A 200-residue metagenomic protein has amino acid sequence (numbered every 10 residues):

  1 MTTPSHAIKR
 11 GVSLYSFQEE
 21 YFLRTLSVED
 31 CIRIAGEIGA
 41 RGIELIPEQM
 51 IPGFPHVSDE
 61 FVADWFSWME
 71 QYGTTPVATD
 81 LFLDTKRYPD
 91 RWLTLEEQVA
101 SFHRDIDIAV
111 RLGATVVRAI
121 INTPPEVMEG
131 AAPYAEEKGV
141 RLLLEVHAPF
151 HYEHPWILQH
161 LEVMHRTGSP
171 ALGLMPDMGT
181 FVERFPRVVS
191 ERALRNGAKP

Functional and structural regions predicted by a protein language model:
M1-T115, P133-E136, S169, A198-K199: N-terminal pre-domain/capping segments
S13-E19, I46-E48, L81-D84, N122 (+3 more regions): Active-site beta-loop-alpha junctions enriched in small/polar residues
L23, F54, V127, Y152-E153: Secondary-structure boundary/capping motif
I43, P133-P200: Acidic/histidine-rich catalytic cores of soluble enzymes
E60, N122-E126, P155: Short beta->alpha linker loops
D105-M128, L143-V146, P170: Active-site groove signature of glycoside hydrolases
